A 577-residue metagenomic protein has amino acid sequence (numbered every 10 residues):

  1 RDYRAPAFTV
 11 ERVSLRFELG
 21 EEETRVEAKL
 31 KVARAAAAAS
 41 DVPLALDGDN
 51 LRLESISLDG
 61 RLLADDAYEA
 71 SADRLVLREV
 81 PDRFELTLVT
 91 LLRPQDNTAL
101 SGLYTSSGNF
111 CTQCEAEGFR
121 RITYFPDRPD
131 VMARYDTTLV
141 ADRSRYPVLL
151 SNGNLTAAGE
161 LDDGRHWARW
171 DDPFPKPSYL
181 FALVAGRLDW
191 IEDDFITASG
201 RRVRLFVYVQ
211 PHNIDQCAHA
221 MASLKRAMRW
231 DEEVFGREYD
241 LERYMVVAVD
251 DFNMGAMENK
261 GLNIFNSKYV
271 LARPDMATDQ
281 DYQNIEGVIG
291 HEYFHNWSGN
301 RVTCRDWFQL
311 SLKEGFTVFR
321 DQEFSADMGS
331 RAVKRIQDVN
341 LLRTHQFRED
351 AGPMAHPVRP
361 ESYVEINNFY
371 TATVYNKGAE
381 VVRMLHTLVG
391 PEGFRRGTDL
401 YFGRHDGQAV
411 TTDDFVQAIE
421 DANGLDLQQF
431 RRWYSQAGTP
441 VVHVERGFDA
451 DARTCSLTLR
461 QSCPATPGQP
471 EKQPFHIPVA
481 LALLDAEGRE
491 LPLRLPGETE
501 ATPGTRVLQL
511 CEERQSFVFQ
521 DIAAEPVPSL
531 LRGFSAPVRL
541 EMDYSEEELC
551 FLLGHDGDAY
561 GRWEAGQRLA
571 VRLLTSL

Functional and structural regions predicted by a protein language model:
R1-R25, Y104-Q113, R120, F125 (+2 more regions): N-terminal, polar/Ser/Thr-rich
V10-R16, S71-L77, F119-Y124, S151-N154 (+1 more regions): Short structured motifs
R12-S14, E23-K29, D41-P43, R74 (+6 more regions): Intrinsic-disorder/low-complexity, polar/charged segments enriched in Ser/Thr/Lys/Arg/Asp/Glu/Gln
K29-N50, Y124-D127, A133-D142, D413 (+1 more regions): Surface-exposed beta-strand/loop patches in extracellular or lumenal glycoproteins
A35-L44, G48-S106, D127, D162-G164 (+1 more regions): A surface-exposed beta-strand-loop module
L58-D59, Q113, V140-A141, P211 (+5 more regions): Non-catalytic accessory/interaction domains
R61, W170, S199-R446, S456-L457: Hydrophobic alpha-helical and helix-loop surface patches within well-folded domains that function as non-catalytic
V89-E192, Q216, D558-R562: Extended, low-hydrophobicity, Ser/Thr/Pro/Gly-biased non-transmembrane segments
